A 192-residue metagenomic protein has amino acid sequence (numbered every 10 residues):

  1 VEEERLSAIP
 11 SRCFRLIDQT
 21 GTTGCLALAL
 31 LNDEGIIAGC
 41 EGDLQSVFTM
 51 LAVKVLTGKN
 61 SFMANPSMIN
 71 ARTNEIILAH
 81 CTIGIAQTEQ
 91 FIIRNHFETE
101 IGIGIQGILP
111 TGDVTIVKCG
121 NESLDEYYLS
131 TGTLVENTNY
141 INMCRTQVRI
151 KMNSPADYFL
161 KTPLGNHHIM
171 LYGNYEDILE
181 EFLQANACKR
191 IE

Functional and structural regions predicted by a protein language model:
V1-V47: Long, internal scaffold/assembly segments composed of regular secondary structure
E2-A8, N60-P66, E192: Flexible, glycine/charged-enriched surface loops at secondary-structure junctions
E3-E4, A52-K59, A185, K189: Change "in soluble alpha/beta enzymes" to "in soluble alpha/beta proteins
R12-F14, P66-S67, C81, N174: Fold-independent oxyanion-binding glycine-rich loops and adjacent beta-strand/coil segments at enzyme active sites
I17, T22-C25, M68, I77-A79 (+1 more regions): Generic preference for flexible, low-structure residues
G35-N142: C-terminal catalytic subdomain
G104-E192: Extended hydrophobic packing segments that form well-structured cores
